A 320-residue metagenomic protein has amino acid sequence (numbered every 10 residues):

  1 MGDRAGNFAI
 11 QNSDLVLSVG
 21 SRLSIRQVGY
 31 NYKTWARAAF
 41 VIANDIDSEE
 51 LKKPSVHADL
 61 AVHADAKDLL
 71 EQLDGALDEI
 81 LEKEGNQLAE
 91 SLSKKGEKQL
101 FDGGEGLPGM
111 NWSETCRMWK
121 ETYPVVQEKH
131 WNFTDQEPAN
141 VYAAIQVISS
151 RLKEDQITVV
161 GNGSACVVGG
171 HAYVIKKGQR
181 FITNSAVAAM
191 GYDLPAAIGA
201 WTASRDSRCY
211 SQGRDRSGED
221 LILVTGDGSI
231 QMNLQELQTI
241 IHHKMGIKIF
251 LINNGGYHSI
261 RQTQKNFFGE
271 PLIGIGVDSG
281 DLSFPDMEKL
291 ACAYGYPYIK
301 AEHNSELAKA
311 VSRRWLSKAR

Functional and structural regions predicted by a protein language model:
M1, N7-N12, P54, H63 (+3 more regions): Thiamine diphosphate
M1-L88, S93-T115, V311, W315: Glycine-rich, acidic loop regions that bind phosphate or pyrophosphate groups
S18-G20, D45, V159-G161, V224-T225 (+1 more regions): Short beta-strand segments
L23-S24, S164-A165, G256: Alpha-helix capping/helix-boundary segments
S24-I25, P138-A139, S229-M232: Active-site glycine- and acidic-residue-rich loops that bind and position anionic ligands or nucleotide-like cofactors
A58-D59, D155-T158, Y296: Short active-site oxyanion
R117-C209: Active-site diphosphate/adenylate-binding microenvironment
